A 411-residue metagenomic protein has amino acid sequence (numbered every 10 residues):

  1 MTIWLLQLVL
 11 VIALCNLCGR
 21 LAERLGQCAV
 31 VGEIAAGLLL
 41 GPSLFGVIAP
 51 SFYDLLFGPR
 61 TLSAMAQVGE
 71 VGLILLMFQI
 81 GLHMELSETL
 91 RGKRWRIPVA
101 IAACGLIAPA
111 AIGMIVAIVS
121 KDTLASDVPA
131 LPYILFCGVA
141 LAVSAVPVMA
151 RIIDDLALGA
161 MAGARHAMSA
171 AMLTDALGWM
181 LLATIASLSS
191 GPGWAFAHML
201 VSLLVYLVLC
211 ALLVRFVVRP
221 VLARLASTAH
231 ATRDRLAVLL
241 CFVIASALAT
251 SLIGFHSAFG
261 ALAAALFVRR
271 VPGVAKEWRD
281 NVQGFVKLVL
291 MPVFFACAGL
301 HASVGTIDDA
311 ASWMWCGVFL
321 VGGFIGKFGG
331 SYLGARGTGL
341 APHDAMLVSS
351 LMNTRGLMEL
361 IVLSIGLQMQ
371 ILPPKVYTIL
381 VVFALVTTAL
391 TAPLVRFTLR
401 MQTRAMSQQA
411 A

Functional and structural regions predicted by a protein language model:
M1-I3, Y53-G69, A100, L124-G138 (+5 more regions): Interfacial loop-to-helix junctions that mark the boundaries of transmembrane helices in multi-pass membrane
I3-N16, P59-S63, E85-K121, G193-C210 (+4 more regions): Entry/N-cap segments of selected transmembrane alpha helices and their immediately preceding amphipathic helices
A13-Q27, F78-K93, P147-A160, L213-A226 (+3 more regions): C-terminal ends of transmembrane helices
A29-A35, P59-A64, R91-C104, T123-L141 (+6 more regions): The feature identifies polytopic integral membrane transport proteins across all domains of life
A36, F45, A49, L73-M77 (+9 more regions): Alpha-helical transmembrane segments and their lipid-water interface positions in multi-pass membrane proteins
L40-K93, I97, A223-D234, V238-G317: Membrane-interface junctions of multi-pass transporters
F45-A49, A110-I118, A176-S187, V243-H256 (+2 more regions): Hydrophobic alpha-helical transmembrane segments in multi-pass integral membrane proteins
L75, H83-M84, I112, C137-L181 (+3 more regions): Short helical (or helix-break) motifs at transmembrane helix termini and adjacent helical loops in multi-pass membrane
